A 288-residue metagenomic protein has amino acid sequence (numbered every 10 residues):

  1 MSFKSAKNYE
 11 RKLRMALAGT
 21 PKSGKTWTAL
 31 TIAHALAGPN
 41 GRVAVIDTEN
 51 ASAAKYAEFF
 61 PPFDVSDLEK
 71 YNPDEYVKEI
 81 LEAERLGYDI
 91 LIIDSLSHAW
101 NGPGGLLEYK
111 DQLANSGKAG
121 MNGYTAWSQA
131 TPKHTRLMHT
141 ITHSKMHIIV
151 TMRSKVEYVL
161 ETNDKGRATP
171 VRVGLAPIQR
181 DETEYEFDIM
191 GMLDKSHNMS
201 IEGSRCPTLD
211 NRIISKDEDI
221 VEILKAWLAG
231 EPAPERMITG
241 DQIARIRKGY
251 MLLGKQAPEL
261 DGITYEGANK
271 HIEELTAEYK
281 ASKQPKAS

Functional and structural regions predicted by a protein language model:
M1-G19, S23-G24, A29, H34 (+6 more regions): Interfaces that engage single-stranded nucleic acids at replication/repair/recombination sites
R14-A16, R42, D89-I92, H147-I149: Residue-level preference for the first positions of well-ordered beta-strands
M15, A44-I46, S66, I149-V150 (+1 more regions): Hydrophobic/aromatic beta-strand patches that form the interior of the parallel beta-sheet core in alpha/beta enzyme
M15-G19, E58-L68, G117-A126, D164-K165: Short, basic, glycine/proline-bearing loop/turn elements
T20, P132-E222: Phosphate-binding/switch region of NTP-binding enzymes
T26, E69-V77, I90, M121-H143 (+1 more regions): Amphipathic alpha-helical transducer elements in NTP-driven molecular machines
A53-Y56, A99-L107, E157-N163, N198-E202: Switch/connector loops and helix/strand junctions flanking conserved nucleotide-binding motifs in nucleotide-processing
I93-S128: Conserved P-loop NTPase nucleotide-binding/switch module
